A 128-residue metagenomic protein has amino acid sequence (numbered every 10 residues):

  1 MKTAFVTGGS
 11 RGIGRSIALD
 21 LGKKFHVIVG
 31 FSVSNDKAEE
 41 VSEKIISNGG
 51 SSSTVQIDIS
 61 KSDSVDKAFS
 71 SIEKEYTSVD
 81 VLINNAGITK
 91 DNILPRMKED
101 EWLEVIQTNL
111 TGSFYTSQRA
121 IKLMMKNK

Functional and structural regions predicted by a protein language model:
T3-V6, L82-I83: Conserved hydrophobic beta-strands of the Rossmann-like cofactor-binding core in SDR/related NAD(P)H-dependent
S10-R11: Conserved glycine-rich cofactor-binding loop
F25-E39: Conserved glycine-rich Rossmann-like NAD(P)H-binding loop of the short-chain dehydrogenase/reductase
N35, Q56-K67, E99: The beta1-alpha1 cofactor-binding region of Rossmann-like NAD(H)/NADP(H)-dependent oxidoreductases
N85-K90: Conserved NAD(P)H cofactor-binding loop of Rossmann-fold oxidoreductase domains
I93-L94, E101-I106: Substrate-binding pocket helix/loop in short-chain dehydrogenase/reductase
S117-Q118: A short, exposed helix-loop element centered on a Lys and neighboring polar residues
